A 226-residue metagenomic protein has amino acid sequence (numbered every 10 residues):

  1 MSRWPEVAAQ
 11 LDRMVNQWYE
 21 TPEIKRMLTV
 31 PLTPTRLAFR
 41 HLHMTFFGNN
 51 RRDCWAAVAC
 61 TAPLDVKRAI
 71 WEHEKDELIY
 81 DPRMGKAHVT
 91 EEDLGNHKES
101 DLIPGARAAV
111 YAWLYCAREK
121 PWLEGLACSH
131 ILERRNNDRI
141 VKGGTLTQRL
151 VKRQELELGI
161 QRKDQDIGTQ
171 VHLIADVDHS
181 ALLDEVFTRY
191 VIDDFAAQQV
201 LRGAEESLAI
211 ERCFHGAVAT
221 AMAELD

Functional and structural regions predicted by a protein language model:
M1-D226: Non-heme di-metal
